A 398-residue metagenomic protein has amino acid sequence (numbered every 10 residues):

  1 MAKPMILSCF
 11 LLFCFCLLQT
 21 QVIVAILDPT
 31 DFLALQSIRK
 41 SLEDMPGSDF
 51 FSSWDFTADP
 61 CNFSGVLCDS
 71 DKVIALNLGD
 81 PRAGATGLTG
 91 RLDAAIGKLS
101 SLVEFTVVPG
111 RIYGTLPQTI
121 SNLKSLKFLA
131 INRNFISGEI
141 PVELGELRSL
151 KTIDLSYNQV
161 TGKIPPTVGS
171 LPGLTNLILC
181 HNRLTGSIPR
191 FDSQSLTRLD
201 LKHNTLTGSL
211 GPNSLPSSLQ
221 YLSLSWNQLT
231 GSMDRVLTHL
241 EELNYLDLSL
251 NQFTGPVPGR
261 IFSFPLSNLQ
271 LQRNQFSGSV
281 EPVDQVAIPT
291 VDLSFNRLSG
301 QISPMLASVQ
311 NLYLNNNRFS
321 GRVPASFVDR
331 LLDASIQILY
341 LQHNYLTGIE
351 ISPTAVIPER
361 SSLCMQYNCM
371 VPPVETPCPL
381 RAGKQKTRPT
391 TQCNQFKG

Functional and structural regions predicted by a protein language model:
A2-G65, I74, P389: Surface-exposed cap/linker segments adjacent to membranes
E43-A94, V374-R381, T390, N394-G398: LRR flanking "cap" motifs
D71, G97-S100, S121-K124, G145-R148 (+9 more regions): Inter-repeat linker/turn residues at the boundaries of leucine-rich repeats
A75, S101-T106, S125-A130, S149-T152 (+9 more regions): Conserved LRR concave beta-strand detector
T89-A94, L116-Q118, S137-V142, T161-P166 (+9 more regions): The feature encodes a structural signal of leucine-rich repeats
A94-N213: A generic tandem-repeat structural signature
G110, I131-N134, L155-N158, L179-N182 (+8 more regions): Consensus "Asn ladder" position of solenoid repeat domains
L219-Q220, L240-N244, R260-Q272, S277-S279 (+1 more regions): Membrane-proximal ectodomain caps of single-pass cell-surface receptors
